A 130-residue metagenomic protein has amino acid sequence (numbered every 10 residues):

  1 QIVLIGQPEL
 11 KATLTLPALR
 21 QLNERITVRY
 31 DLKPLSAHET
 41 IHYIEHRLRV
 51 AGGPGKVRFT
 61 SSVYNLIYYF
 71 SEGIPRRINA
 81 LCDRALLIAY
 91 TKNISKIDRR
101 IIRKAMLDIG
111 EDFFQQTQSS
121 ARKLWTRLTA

Functional and structural regions predicted by a protein language model:
Q1-I5, A85: Loop/turn-to-beta-strand initiation segments
I5, I26, I44, I67: Conserved RecA-like P-loop NTPase ATPase core
Q7, L19, A37, D83 (+1 more regions): ATP/adenylate-binding site constellation spanning eukaryotic-like Ser/Thr protein kinases, ABC-transporter
L10-R25, P34: Short regulatory helix/loop adjacent to the ATP-binding pocket of P-loop NTPases
L32-T60: Conserved small helical "lid"/interfacial subdomain of P-loop NTPases
R49-A130: C-terminal alpha-helical "lid" subdomain
